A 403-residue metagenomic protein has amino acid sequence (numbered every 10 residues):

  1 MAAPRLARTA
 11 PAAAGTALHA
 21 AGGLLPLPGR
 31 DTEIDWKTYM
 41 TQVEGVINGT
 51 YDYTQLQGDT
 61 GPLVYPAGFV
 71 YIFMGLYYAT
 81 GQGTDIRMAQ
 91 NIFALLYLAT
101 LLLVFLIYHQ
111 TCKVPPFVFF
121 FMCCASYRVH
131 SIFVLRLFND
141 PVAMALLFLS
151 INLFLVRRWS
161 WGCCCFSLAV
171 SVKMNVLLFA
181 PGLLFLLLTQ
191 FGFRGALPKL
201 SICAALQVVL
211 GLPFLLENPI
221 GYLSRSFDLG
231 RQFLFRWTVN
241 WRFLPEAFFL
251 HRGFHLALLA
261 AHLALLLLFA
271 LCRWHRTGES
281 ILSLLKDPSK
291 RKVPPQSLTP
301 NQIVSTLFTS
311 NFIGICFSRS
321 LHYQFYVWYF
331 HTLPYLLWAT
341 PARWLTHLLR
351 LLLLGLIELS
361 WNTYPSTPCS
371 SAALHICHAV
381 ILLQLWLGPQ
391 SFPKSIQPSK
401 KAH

Functional and structural regions predicted by a protein language model:
M1-F227, R231, R252-H403: Multi-pass membrane glycosyltransferase architecture that uses lipid-linked
S226, G230-W237, F243-H251: Conserved, structured regulatory domains from eukaryotic proteins
